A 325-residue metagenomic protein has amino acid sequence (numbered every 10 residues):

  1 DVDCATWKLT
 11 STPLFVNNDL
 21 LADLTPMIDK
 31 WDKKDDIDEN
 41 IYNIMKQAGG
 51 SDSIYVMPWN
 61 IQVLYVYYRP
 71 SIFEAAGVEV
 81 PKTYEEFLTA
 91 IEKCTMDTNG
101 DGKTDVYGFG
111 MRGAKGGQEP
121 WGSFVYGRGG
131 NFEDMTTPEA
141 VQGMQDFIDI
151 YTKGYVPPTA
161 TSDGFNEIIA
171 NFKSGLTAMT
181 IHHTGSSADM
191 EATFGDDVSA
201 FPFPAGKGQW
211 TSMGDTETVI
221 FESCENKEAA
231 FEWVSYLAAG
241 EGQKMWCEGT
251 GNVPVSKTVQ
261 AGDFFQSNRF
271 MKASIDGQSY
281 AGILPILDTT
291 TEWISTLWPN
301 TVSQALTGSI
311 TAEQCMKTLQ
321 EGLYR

Functional and structural regions predicted by a protein language model:
D1, N17-N18, I72-F73, T89-C94 (+3 more regions): Short helices/loops that flank or line small-molecule/ion binding pockets
D1-L20, D29-D36, V80, G175 (+8 more regions): Conserved N-terminal structural module of periplasmic/extracytoplasmic solute-binding proteins
K8-L64, E79, L88, D105 (+5 more regions): Hinge/lid segment of periplasmic solute-binding proteins
T10, Y84-E86, T159-K173: Short helix-initiation/N-cap motifs at beta->coil->alpha
E39-K46, V198, E248-P299, Q304 (+1 more regions): Long, aromatic- and glycine/proline-rich binding clefts that accommodate carbohydrate-like moieties
A75-A76, T152-V156, E191-V253, N300-S303 (+2 more regions): Extracytoplasmic/periplasmic substrate-recognition and gating elements
A90-K93, F132-T161: Glycine-centered hinge/linker elements that transmit conformational signals in sensory and ligand-binding systems
T98-T104: Acidic, glycine-anchored loop motifs typical of Ca2+
